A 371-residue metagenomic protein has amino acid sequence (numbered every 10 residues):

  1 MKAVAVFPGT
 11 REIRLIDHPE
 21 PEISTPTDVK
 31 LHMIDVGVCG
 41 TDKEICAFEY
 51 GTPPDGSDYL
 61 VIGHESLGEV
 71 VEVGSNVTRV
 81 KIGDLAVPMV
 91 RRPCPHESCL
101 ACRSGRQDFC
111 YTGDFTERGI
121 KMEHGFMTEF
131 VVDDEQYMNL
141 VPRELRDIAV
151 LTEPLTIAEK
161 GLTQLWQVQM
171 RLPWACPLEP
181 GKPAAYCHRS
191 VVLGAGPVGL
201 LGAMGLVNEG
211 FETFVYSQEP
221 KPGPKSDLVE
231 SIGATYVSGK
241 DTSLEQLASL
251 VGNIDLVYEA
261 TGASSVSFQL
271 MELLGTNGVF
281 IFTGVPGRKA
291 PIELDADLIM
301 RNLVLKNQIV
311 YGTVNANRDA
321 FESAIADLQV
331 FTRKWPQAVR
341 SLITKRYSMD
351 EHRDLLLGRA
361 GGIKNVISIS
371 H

Functional and structural regions predicted by a protein language model:
P21-V36, G51-L100, P142-E144: Glycine-rich beta-strand-centered segment in the early N-terminal region that forms part of a ligand/cofactor-binding
P95-R189: NAD(P)H dinucleotide-binding glycine-rich loop of Rossmann-like/cofactor-binding domains, especially the beta1-alpha1
L145-D241: Mid-domain Rossmann-like dinucleotide-binding core that forms the NAD(H)/NADP(H) cofactor-binding site
D241-G252: Short amphipathic alpha-helix with an adjacent loop that forms part of the alpha/beta core around
I254-A260, V279: Short SAM/SAH-binding signature in class I
S265-V330, I369-H371: Glycine-rich phosphate-binding loop and adjacent beta-alpha segment of Rossmann(oid) nucleotide-cofactor-binding
F268-M271, N317-H371: C-terminal hydrophobic helical "lid"/dimerization subdomain of Rossmann-like NAD(P)H-dependent oxidoreductases
